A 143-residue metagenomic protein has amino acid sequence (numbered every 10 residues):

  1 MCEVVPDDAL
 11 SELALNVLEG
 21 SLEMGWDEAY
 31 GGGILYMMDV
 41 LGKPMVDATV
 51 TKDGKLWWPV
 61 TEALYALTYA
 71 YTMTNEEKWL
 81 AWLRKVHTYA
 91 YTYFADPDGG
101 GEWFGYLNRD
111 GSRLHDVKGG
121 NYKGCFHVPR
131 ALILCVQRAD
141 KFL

Functional and structural regions predicted by a protein language model:
M1-L143: Glycan-recognition and catalytic cores of secretory/periplasmic carbohydrate-active enzymes
